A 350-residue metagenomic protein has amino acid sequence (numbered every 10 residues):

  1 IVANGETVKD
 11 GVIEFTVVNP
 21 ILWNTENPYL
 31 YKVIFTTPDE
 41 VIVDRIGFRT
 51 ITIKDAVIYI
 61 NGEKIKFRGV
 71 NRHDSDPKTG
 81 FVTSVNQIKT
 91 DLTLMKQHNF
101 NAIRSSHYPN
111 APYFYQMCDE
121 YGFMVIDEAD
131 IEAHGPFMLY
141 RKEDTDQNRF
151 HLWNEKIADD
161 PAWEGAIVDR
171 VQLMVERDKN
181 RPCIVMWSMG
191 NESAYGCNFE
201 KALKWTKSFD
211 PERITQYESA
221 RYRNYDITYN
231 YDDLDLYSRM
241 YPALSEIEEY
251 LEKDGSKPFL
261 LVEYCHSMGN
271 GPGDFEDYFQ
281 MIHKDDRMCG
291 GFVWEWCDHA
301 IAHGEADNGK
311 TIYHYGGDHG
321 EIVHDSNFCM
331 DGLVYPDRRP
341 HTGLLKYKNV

Functional and structural regions predicted by a protein language model:
I1-V125, R170, V185-M186, A202-S208 (+6 more regions): Secreted/periplasmic carbohydrate-active enzymes, especially glycoside hydrolases
R68-H73, F81, E128-V175, K179 (+1 more regions): Aromatic- and acidic-residue-enriched carbohydrate-binding clefts of CAZyme catalytic domains
R68-V70, I103-S105, V125-D127, V185 (+5 more regions): Hydrophobic faces of well-ordered beta-strands that scaffold small-molecule active sites in alpha/beta enzyme cores
I103-P112, E192-C197, R223-Y225, S245 (+1 more regions): Acidic-and-aromatic substrate-binding clefts and catalytic sites of carbohydrate-active enzymes
Y108, D130, G190-A194, P211 (+3 more regions): Catalytic metal-binding/acid-base residues of hydrolase active sites
E120, E155-S256: Active-site neighborhood of glycoside hydrolase catalytic domains
E132-Y140, Y222-N224, S267-M268, H299-A300: Short gly/pro/ser/thr-enriched loop/turn and capping motifs at secondary-structure boundaries
V168, C183-W187, C197, K207 (+2 more regions): Substrate-binding clefts and catalytic carboxylate motifs of secreted carbohydrate-active enzymes
